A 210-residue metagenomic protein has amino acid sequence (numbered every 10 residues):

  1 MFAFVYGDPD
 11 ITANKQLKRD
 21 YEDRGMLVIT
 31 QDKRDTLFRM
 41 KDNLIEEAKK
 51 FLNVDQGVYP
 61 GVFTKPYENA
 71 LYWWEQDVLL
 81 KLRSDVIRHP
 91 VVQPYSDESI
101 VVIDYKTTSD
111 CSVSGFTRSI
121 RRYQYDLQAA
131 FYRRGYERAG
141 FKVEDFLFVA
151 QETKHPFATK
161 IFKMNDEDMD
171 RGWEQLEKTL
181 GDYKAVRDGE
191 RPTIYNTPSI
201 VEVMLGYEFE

Functional and structural regions predicted by a protein language model:
M1-R83, N196-E202: Metal-dependent nuclease catalytic cores that hydrolyze phosphodiester bonds in DNA/RNA, characterized by
V5, V91, T107-D110, E137 (+2 more regions): Hydrophobic/aromatic-lined pockets within catalytic cores
G25-M26, S112-Q124: Short histidine-centered catalytic/ligand-binding loop motif
N53-G61, P90-I100, E190-P192: Intrinsically disordered, low-complexity coil segments
Y72-W74, I87-H89, V149-Q151: A generic structural motif
Q76-D77, V92-S99, G140-K142: Short, solvent-exposed loop/turn segments that connect beta-strands within catalytic domains and beta-strand-rich
L82-R118: Conserved catalytic cores of phosphodiester-cleaving nucleases, focusing on short active-site segments
S119-D126, F131-E210: Metal-dependent nuclease catalytic regions and adjoining charged, substrate-binding loops involved in nucleic-acid end
